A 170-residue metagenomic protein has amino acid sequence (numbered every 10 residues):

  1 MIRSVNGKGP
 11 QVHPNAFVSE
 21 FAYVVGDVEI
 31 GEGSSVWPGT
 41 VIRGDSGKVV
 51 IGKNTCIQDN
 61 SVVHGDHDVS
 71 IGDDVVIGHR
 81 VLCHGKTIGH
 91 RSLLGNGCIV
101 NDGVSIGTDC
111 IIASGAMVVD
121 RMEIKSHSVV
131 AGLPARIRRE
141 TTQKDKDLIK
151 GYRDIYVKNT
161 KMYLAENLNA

Functional and structural regions predicted by a protein language model:
I2-Q11, S19, I71-I77, V81-L82 (+2 more regions): C-terminal segments of enzyme domains that contribute to small-molecule binding surfaces
P14, S19-E20, V25-G26, G31-E32 (+16 more regions): Left-handed beta-helix
V49: Active-site cofactor/substrate anionic-group-binding motifs, chiefly glycine- and Lys/Arg-rich phosphate-binding loops
